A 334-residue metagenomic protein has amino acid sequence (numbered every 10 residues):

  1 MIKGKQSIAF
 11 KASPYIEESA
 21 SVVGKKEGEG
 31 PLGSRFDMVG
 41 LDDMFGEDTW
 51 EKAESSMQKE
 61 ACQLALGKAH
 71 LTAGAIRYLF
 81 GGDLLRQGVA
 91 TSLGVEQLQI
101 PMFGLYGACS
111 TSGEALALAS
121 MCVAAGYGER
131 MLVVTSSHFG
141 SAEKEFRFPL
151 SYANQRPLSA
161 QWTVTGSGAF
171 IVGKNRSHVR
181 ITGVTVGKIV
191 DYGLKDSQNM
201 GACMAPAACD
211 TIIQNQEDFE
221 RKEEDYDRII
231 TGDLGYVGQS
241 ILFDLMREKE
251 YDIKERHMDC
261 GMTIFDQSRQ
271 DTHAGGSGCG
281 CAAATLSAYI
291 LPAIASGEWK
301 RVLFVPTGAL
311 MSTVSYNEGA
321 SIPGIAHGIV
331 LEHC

Functional and structural regions predicted by a protein language model:
M1-E51, P149-I213, D218-R221, D252-D271 (+2 more regions): Condensing-enzyme catalytic core mediating Claisen C-C bond formation in acyl metabolism
I16, W50-C109, D225-S240: Conserved beta-ketoacyl condensing-enzyme motif
V22, G81-Q87, S137-H138, S177 (+1 more regions): Short glycine-enriched loops at secondary-structure junctions
E54-H70, L116-L118, C203-D218, T285-I290: Short, well-ordered amphipathic alpha-helical segments that serve as non-catalytic structural scaffolds within diverse
G88-V89, F139-K144, I189-G193, M311-T313: Short, well-ordered, mixed-charge alpha-helical segments that flank or form enzyme active sites
S92-K144, F148-S159: A generic, well-ordered mixed alpha/beta core segment in the N-terminal half of proteins
S92-V95, L234-K249, V314-S321: Short glycine/threonine-rich loop-to-helix capping motif typified by GTGT followed within a few residues by an Asp-Pro
L105-V133, F170-V172, S277-W299: Active-site-proximal alpha-helical scaffold in enzymes
